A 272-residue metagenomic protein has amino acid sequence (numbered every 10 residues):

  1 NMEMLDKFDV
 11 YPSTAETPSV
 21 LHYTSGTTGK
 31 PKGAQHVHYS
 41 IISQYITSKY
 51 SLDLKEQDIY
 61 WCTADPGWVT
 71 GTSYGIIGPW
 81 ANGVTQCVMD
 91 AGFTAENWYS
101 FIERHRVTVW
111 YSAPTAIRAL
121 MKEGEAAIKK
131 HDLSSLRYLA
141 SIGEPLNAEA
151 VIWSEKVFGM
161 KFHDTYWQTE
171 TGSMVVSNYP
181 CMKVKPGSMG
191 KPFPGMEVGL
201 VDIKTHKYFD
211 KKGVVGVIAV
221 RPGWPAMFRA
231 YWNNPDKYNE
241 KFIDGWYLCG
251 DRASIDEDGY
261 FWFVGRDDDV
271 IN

Functional and structural regions predicted by a protein language model:
M2-Y23, K30, D53-I59, L136: Conserved pre-ATP/AMP-binding loop-to-beta segment of ANL
V10, A95-Y99, I128-K130, N239: Short hydrophobic/charged patches on amphipathic alpha-helices used for structural packing and interfaces
V10-S13, G187-F193, D210, K241-G245: Short Gly/Pro-enriched turn/cap motifs at secondary-structure boundaries
P18, T24-T27, Y60, I102 (+4 more regions): Conserved S/T- and glycine-rich ATP-binding loop of Class I adenylate-forming
I42-C62, P66-V109, A119-E123: Conserved AMP-binding/adenylation subdomain of ANL enzymes
A81-V84, V107-S112, M121-V184, F193 (+1 more regions): Gly/Ser/Thr-rich phosphate-binding loop
D210, A219-N272: Conserved ATP-binding/catalytic segment of the ANL
